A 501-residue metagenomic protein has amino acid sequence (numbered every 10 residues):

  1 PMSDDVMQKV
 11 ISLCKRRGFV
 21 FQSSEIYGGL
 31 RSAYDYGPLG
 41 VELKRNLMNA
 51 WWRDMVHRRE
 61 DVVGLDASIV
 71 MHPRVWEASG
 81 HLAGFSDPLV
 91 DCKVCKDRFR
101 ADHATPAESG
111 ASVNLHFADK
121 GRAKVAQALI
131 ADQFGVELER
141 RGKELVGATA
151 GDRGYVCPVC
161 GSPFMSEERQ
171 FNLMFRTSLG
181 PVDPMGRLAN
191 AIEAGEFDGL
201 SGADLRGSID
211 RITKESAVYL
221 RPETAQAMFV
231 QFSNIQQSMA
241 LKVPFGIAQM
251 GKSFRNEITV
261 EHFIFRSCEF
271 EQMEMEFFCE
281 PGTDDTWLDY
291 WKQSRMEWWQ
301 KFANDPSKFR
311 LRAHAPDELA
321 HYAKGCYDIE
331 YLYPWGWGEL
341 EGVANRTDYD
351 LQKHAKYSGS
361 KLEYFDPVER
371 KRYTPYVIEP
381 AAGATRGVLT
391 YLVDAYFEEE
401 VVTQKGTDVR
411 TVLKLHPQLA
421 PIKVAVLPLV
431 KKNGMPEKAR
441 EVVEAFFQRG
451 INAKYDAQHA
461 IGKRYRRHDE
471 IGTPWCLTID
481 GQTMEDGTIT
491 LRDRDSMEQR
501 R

Functional and structural regions predicted by a protein language model:
P1-R501: NTP/phosphate- and nucleic-acid-binding module
